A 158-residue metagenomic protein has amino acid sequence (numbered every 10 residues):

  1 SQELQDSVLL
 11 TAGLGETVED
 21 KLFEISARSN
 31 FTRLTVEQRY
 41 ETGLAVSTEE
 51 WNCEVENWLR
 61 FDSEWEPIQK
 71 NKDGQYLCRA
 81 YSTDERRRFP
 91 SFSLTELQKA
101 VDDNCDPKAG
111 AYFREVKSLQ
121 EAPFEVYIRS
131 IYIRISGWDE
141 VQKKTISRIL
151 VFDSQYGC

Functional and structural regions predicted by a protein language model:
S1-S130, R134-C158: Non-catalytic macromolecular-recognition regions in eukaryotic signaling proteins
